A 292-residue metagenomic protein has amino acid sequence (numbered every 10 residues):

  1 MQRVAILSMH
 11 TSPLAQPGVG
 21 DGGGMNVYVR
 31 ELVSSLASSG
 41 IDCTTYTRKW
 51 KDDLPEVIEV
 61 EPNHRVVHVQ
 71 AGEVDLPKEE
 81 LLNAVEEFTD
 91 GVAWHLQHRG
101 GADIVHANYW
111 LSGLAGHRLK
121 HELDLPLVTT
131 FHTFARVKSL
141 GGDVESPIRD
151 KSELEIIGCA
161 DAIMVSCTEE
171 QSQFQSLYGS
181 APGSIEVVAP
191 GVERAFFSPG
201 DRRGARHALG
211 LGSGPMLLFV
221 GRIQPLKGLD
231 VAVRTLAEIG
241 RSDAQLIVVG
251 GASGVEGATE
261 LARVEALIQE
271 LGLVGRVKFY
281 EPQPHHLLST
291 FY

Functional and structural regions predicted by a protein language model:
M1-H68: N-terminal subdomain of nucleotide-sugar transferases
S12, V220-Q224, A252-G254, Q283: Short donor-sugar binding/catalytic loops of nucleotide-sugar-dependent glycosyltransferases, especially enzymes
G20, P126-V128, R136-E155: Nucleotide-sugar donor phosphate/pyrophosphate-binding loop at the beta->alpha transition of glycosyltransferases
K49-K51, L154-S184, V192-R194: A short, active-site helix/loop in glycosyltransferases that binds the activated sugar's phosphate group
V92-S112, G116, P126: Short N-terminal targeting/anchoring amphipathic segment
V144, S198-L211: A short helix/loop element that forms part of the nucleotide-sugar donor recognition site in Leloir-type
L211-K227, V233-L236, I247: Conserved donor-binding/catalytic core segment of Leloir-type glycosyltransferases
V248-G250, A258-H286: Nucleotide-activated donor-binding/catalytic signature segment of Leloir-type glycosyltransferases, i.e., the conserved
